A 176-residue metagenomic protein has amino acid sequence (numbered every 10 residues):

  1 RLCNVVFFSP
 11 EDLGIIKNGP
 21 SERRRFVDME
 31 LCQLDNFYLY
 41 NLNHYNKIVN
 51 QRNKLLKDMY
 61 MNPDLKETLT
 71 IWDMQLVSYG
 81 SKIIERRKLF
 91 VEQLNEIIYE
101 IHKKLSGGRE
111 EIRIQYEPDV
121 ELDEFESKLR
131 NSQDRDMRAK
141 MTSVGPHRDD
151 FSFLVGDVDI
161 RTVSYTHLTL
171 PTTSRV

Functional and structural regions predicted by a protein language model:
R1, T172-V176: Compositionally biased non-globular segments, especially hydrophobic aliphatic-rich helices of signal peptides
R1-C3, E22-V27, N43-Q51, V77-S81 (+1 more regions): Short charge-dense sequence patches
R1-E22, V27-Y38, N95-E100, K128-D134: Nucleotide-state sensing region of NTPase/ATPase domains
C3, L31-Y38, V49, L56 (+4 more regions): Conserved NTP-handling cores and scaffolds of large molecular machines
P10, G14, M29-L34, L55 (+3 more regions): Alpha-helix C-capping/helix-to-loop hinge sites
G14-I15, S21-E67, M74: Long, charged N-terminal accessory/stalk domains
Y60-L168, S174: Conserved NTPase motor "head" modules and their coupling/switch loops across ABC/AAA+ ATPases, GTPases, and GHKL ATPases
